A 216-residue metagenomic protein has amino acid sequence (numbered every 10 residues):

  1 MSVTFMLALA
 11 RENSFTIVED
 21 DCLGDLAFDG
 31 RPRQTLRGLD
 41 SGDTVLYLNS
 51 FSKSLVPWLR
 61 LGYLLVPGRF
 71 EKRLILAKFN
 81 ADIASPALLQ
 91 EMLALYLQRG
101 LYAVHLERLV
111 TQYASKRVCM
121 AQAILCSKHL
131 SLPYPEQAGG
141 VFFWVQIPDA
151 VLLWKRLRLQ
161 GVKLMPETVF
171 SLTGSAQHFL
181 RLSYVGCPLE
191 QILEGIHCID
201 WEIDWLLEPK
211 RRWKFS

Functional and structural regions predicted by a protein language model:
M1-S216: PLP-dependent class I/II
